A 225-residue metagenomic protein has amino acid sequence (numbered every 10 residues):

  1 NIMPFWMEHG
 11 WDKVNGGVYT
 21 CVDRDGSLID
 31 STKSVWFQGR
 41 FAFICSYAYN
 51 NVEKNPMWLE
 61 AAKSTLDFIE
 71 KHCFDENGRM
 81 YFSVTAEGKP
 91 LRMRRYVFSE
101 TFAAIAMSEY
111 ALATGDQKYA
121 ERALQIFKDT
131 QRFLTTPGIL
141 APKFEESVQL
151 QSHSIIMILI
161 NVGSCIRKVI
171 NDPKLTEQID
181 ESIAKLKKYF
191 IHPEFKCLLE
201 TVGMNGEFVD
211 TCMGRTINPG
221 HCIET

Functional and structural regions predicted by a protein language model:
N1-E224: Glycan-recognition and catalytic cores of secretory/periplasmic carbohydrate-active enzymes
